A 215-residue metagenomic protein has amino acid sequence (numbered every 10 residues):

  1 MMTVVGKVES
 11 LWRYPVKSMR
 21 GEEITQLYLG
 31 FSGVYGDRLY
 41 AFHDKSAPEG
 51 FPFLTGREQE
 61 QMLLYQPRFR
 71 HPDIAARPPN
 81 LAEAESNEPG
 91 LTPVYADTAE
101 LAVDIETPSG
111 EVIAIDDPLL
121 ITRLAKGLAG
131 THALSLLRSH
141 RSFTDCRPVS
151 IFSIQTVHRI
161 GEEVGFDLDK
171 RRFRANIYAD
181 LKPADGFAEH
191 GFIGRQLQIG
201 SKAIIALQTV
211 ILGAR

Functional and structural regions predicted by a protein language model:
M1-R215: Metal-cofactor-dependent catalytic cores
